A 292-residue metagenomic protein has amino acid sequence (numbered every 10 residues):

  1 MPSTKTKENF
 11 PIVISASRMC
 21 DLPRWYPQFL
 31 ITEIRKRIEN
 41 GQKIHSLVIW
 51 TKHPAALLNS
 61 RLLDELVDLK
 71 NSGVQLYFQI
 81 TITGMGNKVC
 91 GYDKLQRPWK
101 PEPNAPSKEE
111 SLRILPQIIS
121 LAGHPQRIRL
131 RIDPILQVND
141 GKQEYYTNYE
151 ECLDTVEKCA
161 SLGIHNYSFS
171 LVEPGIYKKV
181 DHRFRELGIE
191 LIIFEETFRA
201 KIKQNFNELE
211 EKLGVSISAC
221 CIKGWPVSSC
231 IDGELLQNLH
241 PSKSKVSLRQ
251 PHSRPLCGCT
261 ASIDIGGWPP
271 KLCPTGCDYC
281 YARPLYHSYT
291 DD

Functional and structural regions predicted by a protein language model:
M1-K7: Short, compositionally biased "basic patch" segments
K7-L191: Conserved AdoMet/S-adenosylmethionine-binding subsite of the radical SAM
A56, W225-V227, H287: Flexible loop/turn segments at secondary-structure boundaries
P125, Y149-F169, G233-A261: Structural recognition of alpha->loop->beta junctions
I132, F169-E173, V215-S229, P269 (+1 more regions): Acidic carboxylate-rich catalytic motifs and surrounding loops in phosphoryl-/glycosyl-chemistry enzymes
E196-G258: A C-terminal junction/extension of Radical SAM enzymes
I263-D264, W268-L285: Local cysteine-cluster metal-coordination motifs and their immediate loop/turn environment, predominantly Fe-S cluster
L285-D292: Short cysteine/histidine-rich zinc-coordinating motifs and their immediately flanking basic loops
